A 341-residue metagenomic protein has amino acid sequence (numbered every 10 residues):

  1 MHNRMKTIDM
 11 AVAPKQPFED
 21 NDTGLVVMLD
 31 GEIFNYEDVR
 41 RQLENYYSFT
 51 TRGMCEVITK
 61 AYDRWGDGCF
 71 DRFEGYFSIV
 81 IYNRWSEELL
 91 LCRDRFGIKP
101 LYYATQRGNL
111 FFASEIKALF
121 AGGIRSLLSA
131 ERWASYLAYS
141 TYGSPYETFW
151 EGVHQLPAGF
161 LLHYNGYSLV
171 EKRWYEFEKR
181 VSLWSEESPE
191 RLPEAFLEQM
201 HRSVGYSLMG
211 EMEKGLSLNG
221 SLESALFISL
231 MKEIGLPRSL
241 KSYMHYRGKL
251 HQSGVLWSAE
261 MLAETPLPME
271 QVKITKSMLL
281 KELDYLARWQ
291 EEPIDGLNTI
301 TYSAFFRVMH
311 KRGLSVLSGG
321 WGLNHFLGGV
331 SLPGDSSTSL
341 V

Functional and structural regions predicted by a protein language model:
M1-D284, R288, Y302: Cysteine-centered catalytic environments shared across enzyme families
E37, Y103, F227, L297 (+2 more regions): Residues at secondary-structure transition points
S140, E292-N298: Short, flexible loop segments at the rims of nucleotide/cofactor-binding pockets, characterized by
L267, E292, L314: Short glycine/serine/threonine/alanine-rich loop segments
N298-A304: Adenylate-forming
A304-V341: Active-site adenylate/phosphate-handling loop in enzymes that bind or generate adenylated species
